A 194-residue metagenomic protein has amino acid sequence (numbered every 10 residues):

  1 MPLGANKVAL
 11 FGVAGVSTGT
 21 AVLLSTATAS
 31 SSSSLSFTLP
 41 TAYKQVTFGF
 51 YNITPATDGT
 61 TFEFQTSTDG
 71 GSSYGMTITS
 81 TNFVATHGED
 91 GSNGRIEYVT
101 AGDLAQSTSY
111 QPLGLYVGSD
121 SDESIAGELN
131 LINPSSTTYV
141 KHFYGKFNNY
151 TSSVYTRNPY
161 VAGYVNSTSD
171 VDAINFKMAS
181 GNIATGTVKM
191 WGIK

Functional and structural regions predicted by a protein language model:
P2-K194: Surface-exposed molecular-recognition determinants
